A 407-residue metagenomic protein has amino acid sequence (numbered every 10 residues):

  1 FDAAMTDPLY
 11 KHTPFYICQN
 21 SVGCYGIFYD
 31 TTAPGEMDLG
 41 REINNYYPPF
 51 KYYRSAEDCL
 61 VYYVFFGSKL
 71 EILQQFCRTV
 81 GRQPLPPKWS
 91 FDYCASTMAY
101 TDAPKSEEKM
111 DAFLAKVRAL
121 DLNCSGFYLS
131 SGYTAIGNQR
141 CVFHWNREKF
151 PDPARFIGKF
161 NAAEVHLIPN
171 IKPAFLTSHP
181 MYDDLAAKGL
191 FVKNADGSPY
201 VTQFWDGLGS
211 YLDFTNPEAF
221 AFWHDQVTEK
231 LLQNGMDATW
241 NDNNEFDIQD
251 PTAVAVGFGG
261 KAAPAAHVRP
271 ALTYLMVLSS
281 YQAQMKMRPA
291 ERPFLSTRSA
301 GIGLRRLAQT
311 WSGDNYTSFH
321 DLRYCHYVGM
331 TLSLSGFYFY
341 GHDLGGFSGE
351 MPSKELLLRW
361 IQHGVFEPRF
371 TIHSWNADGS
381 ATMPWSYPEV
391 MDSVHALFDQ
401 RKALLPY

Functional and structural regions predicted by a protein language model:
F1-Y407: Catalytic-domain carbohydrate-binding cleft regions of carbohydrate-active enzymes
